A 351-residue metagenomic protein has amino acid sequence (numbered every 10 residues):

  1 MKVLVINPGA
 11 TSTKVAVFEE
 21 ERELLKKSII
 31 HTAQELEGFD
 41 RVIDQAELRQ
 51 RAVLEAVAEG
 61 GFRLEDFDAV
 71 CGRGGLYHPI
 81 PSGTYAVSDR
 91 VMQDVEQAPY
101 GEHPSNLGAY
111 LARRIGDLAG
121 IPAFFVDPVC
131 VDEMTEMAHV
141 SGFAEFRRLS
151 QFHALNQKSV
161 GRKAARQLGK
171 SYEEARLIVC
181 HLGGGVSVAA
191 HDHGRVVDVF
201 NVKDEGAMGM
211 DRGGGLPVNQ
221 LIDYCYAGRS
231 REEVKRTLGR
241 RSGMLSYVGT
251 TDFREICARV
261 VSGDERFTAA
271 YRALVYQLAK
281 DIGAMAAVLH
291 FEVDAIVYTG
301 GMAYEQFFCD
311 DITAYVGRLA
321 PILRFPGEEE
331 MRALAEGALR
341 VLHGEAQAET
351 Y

Functional and structural regions predicted by a protein language model:
V3-D44, D204: Short glycine-rich, Thr/Ser-proximal phosphate-binding strand/loop in the N-terminal lobe of ATP-dependent enzymes
K27-E65, V91, V95-E96, Y100: N-terminal phosphate-binding loop and adjacent alpha-helix
E55-D68, Q167-S171, I282-D294: Phosphate/pyrophosphate-binding loops at sites that engage ATP/ADP/AMP, CoA/4′-phosphopantetheine, polyphosphate
V57-P104, P122, C130-S141: Short beta-strand-loop/turn "lid" adjacent to the catalytic site in phosphate-handling enzymes
L107-R114, F125, V140-R176, G184-G185 (+2 more regions): Glycine-rich phosphate-binding loop plus the immediately following alpha-helix
R236-F291: Adenine-nucleotide phosphate-binding core of ATP-dependent small-molecule kinases
V293-I312: Glycine-rich phosphate-binding loops at beta-strand->alpha-helix junctions
A303-Y304, D310, L323-Y351: Glycine-rich phosphate-binding/hydrolytic loop that grips phosphoryl groups
